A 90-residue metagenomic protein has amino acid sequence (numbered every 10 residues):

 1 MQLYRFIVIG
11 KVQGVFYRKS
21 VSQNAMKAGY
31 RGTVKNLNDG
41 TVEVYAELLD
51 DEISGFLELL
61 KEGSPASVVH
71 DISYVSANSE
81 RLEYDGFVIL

Functional and structural regions predicted by a protein language model:
M1-L90: Intrinsically disordered, low-complexity, mixed-charge
